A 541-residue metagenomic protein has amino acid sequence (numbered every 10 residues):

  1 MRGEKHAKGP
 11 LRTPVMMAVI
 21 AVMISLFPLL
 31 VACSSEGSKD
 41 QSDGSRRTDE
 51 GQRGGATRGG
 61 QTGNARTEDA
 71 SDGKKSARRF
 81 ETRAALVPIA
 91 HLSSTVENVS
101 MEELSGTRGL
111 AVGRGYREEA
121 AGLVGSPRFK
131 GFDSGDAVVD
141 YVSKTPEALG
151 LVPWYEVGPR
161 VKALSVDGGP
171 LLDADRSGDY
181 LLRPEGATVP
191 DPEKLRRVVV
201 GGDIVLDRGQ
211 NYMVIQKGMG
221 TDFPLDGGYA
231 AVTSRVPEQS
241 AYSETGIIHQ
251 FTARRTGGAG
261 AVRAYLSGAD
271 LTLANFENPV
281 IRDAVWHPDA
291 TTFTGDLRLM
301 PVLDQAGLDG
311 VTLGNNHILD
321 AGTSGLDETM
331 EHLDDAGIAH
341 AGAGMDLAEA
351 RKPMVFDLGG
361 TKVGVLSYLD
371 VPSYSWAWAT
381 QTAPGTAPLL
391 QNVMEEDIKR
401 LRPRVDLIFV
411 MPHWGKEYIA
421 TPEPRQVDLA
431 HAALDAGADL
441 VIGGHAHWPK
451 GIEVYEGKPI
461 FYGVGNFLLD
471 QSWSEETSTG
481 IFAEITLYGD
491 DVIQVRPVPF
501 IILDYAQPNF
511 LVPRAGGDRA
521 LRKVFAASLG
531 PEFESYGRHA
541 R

Functional and structural regions predicted by a protein language model:
M1-R12: N-terminal secretory signal peptides that target proteins for export/translocation
E4, P153, S472-S474: Short proline/glycine-enriched turn/loop segments at secondary-structure junctions
R12-I24: Sec-dependent N-terminal signal peptides
V31-A32: C-terminal motif of bacterial Sec signal peptides marking the signal peptidase cleavage site
S35: Short, conserved catalytic or interaction motifs in soluble domains
Q41-R79: Post-signal peptide N-terminal segment of mature Sec-exported envelope proteins
G63-P190: Flexible loop/hinge segments at secondary-structure junctions
V189-R541: Acidic, metal/ion-coordinating pockets
